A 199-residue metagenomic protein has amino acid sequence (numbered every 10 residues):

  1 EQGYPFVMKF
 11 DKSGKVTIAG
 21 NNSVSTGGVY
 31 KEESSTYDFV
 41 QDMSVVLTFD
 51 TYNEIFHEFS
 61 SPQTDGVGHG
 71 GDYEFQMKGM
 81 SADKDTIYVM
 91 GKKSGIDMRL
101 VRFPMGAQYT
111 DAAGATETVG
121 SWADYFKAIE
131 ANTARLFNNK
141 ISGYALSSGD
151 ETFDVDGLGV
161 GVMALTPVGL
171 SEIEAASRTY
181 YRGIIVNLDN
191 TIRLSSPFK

Functional and structural regions predicted by a protein language model:
E1-E32, V40-K199: Lipid interaction determinants
Y37: TRNA-recognition modules of translation machinery and tRNA-sensing kinases, especially anticodon-binding
